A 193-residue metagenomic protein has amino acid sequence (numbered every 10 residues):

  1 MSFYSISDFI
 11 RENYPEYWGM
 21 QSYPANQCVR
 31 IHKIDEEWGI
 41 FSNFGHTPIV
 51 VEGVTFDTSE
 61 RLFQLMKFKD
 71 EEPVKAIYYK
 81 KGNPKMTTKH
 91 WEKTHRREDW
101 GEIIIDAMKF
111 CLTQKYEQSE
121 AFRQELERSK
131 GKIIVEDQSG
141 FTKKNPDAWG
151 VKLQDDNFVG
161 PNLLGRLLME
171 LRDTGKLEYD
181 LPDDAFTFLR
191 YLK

Functional and structural regions predicted by a protein language model:
S2-K193: Charged, low-complexity intrinsically disordered segments
